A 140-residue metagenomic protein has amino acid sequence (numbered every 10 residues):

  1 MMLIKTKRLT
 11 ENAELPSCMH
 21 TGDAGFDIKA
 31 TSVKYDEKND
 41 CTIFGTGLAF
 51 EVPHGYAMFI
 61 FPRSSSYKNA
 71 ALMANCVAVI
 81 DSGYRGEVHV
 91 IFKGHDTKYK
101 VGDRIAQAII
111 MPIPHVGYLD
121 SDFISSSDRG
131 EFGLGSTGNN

Functional and structural regions predicted by a protein language model:
M1-N140: DUTPase catalytic domain/fold
